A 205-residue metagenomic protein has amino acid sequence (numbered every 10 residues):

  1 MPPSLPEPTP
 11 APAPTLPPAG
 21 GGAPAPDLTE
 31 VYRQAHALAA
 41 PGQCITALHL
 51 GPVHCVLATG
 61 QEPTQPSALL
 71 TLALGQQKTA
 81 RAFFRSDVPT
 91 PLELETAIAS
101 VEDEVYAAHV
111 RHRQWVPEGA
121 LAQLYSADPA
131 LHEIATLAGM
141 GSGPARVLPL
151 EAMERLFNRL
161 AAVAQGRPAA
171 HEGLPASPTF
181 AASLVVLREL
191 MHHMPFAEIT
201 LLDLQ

Functional and structural regions predicted by a protein language model:
P2-I45, T59, A68-Q205: Helical "lid/coupling" subdomains associated with nucleotide-phosphate turnover
A47-T64: Ser/Thr-glycine-rich phosphate-binding loops at phosphate-binding pockets of nucleotides, nucleotide cofactors
